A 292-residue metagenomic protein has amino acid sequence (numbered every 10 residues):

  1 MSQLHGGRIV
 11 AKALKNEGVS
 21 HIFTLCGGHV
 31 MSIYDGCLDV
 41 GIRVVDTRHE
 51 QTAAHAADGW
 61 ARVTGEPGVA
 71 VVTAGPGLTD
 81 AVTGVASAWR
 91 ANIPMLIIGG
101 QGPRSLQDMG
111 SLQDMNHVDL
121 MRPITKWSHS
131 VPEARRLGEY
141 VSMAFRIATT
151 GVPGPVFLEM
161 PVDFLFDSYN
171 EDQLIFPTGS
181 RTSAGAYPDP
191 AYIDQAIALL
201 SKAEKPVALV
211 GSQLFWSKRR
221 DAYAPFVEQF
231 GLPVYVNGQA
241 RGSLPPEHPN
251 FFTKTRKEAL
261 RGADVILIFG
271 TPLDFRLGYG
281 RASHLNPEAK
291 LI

Functional and structural regions predicted by a protein language model:
M1-I292: N-terminal alpha/beta PP-like core and its mobile active-site loop of ThDP/TPP-dependent enzymes
